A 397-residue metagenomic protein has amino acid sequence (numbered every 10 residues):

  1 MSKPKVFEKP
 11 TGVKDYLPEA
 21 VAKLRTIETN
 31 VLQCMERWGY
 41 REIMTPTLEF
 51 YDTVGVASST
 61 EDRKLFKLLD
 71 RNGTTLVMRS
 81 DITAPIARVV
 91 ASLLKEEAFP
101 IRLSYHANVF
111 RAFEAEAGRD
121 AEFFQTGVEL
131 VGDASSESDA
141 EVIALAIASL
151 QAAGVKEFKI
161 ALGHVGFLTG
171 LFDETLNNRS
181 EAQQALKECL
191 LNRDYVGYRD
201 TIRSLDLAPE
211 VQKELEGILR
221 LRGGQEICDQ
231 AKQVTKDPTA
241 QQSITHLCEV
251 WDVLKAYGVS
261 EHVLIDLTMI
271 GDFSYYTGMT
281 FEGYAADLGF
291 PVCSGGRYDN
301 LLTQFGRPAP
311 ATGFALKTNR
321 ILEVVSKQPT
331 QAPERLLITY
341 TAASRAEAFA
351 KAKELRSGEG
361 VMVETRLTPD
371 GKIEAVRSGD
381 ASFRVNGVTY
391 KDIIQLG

Functional and structural regions predicted by a protein language model:
M1-A84, S92, A140, A161: TRNA-binding/sensing appendages of the translation machinery
S2, A20, T26-W38, E49-D52 (+3 more regions): Positively charged, Gly/Ser-enriched RNA/tRNA-binding surfaces
E42-M44, Y105, K159-L162, L264: A structural signal for short, well-ordered beta-strand segments and their strand-loop junctions that often border
K64-R71, N177-R199, V259: Acidic, His- and aromatic-enriched active-site or binding-groove loops in soluble protein domains that engage sugars
K67-R79, E188-C189, T389-G397: Short, basic, helix/turn surface patches
A121-T126, L162-G170: Short, conserved phosphate-binding/catalytic loop or strand-edge motifs used in phosphoryl-/nucleotidyl-transfer
A153-E157, V165-F172, N178: Extended alpha-helical scaffolds
